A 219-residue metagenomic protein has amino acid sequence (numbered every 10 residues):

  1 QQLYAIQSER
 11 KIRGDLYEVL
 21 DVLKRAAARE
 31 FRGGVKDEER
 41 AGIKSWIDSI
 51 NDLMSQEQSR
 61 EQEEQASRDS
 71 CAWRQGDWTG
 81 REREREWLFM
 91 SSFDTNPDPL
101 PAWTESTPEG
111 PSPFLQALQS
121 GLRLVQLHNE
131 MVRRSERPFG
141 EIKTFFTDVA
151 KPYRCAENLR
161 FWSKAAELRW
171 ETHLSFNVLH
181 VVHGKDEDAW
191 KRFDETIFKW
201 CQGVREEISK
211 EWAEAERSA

Functional and structural regions predicted by a protein language model:
Q1-A219: Alpha-helical coiled-coil scaffolding segments
